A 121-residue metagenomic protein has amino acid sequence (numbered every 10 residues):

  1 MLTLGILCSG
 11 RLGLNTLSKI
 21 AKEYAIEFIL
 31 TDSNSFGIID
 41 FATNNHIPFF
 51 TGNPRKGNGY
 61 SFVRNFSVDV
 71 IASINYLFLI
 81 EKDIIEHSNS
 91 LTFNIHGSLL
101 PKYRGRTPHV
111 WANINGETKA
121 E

Functional and structural regions predicted by a protein language model:
M1-E121: One-carbon transfer enzymes
